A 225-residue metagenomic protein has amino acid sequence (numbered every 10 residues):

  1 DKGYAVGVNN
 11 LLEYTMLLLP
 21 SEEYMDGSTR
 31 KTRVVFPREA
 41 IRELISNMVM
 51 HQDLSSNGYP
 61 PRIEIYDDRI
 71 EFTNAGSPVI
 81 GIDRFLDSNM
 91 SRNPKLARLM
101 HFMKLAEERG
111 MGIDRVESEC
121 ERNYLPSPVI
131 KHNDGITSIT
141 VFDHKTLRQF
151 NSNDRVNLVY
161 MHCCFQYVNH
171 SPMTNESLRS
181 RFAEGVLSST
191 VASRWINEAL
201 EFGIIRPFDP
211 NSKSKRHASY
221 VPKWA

Functional and structural regions predicted by a protein language model:
D1-A225: C-terminal regulatory or interaction extensions
